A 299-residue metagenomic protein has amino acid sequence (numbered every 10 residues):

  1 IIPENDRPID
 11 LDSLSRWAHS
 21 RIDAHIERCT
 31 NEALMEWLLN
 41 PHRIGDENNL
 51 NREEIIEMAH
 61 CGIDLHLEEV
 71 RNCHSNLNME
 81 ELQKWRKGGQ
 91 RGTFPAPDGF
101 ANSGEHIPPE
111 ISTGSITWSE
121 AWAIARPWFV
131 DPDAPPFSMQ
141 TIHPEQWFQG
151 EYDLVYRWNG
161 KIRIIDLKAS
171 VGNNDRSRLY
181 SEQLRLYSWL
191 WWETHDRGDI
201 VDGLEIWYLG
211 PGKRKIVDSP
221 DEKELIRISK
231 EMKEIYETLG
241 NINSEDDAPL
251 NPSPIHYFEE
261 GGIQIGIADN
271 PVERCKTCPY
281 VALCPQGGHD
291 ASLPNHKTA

Functional and structural regions predicted by a protein language model:
I1: Gly/serine-rich nucleotide phosphate-binding loop at the start of the catalytic core of nucleotide/ADP-ribose-handling
E4-I164, R197-D202: Catalytic cores of nuclease domains that cleave nucleic-acid phosphodiester backbones
M58-C61, L65, L186, K230-T238: Long, highly charged amphipathic alpha-helices
V130, P144-W147, R176-S177, W191-A299: Metal-dependent nuclease catalytic regions and adjoining charged, substrate-binding loops involved in nucleic-acid end
K161, S170, L209-G212: Short connector loops/turns at beta-strand edges and beta->alpha or beta->beta junctions
L167-R176: Short beta-strand-loop-alpha-helix junction that forms the active-site gateway of nucleic-acid-processing nucleases
S181-E193: An active-site-proximal "capping" alpha-helix that borders the catalytic cofactor pocket
